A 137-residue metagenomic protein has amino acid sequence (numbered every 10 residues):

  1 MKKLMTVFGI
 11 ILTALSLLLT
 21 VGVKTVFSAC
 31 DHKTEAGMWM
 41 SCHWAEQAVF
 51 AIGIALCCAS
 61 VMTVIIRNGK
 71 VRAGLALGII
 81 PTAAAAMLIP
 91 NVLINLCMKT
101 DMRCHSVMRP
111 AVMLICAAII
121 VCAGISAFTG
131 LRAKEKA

Functional and structural regions predicted by a protein language model:
K2-M38: N-terminal signal-anchor transmembrane alpha-helix
M5-I11, T100-L131: Alpha-helical membrane-associated segments of multi-pass integral membrane proteins
L15-F27, P81-L96: C-terminal TM-helix exit segments that contain a strictly Trp-centered aromatic cap at the helix terminus
F27-E46, I89-L114: Interfacial non-cytosolic loop connecting adjacent transmembrane helices
A48-T63, C116-V121: Hydrophobic alpha-helical transmembrane segments
M62-A84: Loop-to-transmembrane helix junctions at the membrane interface
M62-N68, I125-R132: Structural signal for the C-terminal ends of transmembrane alpha-helices and the immediately following loop
K134-A137: Short, Lys/Arg-enriched, Gly/Pro-containing loop segments at transmembrane-helix junctions of multi-pass membrane
